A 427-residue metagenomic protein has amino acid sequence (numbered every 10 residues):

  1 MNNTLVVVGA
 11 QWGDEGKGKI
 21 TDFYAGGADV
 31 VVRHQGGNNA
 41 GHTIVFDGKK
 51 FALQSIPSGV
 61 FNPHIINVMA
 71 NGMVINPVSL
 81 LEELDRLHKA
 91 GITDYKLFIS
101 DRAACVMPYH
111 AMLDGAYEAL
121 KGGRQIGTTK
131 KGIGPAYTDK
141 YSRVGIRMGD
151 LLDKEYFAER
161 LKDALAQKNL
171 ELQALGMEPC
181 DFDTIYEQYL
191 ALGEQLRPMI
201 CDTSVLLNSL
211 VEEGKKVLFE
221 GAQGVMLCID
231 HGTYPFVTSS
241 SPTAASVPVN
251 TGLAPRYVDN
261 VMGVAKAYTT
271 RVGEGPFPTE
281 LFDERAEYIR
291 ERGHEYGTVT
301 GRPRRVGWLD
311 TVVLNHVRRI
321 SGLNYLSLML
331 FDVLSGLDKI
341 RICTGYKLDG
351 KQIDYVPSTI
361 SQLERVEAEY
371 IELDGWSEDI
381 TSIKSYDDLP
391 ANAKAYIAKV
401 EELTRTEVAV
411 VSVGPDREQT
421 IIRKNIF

Functional and structural regions predicted by a protein language model:
M1-F427: Non-transmembrane, aqueous-exposed alpha-helical and coiled segments at domain scale
